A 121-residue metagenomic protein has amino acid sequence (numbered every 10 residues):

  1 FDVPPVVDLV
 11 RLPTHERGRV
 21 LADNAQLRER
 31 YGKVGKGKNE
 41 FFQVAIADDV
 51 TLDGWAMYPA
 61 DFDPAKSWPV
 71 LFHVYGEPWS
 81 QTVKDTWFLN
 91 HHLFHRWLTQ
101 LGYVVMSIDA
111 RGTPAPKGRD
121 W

Functional and structural regions predicted by a protein language model:
F1-W121: Serine-hydrolase catalytic core recognition
